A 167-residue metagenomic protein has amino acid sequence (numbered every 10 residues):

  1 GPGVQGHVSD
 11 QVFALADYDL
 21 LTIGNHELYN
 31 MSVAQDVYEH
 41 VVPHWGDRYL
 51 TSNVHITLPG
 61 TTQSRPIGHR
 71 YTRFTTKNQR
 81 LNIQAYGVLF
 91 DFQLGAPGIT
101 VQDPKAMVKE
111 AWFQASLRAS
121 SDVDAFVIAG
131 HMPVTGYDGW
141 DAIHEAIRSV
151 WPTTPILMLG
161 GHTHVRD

Functional and structural regions predicted by a protein language model:
G1-D167: Acidic, metal/ion-coordinating pockets
